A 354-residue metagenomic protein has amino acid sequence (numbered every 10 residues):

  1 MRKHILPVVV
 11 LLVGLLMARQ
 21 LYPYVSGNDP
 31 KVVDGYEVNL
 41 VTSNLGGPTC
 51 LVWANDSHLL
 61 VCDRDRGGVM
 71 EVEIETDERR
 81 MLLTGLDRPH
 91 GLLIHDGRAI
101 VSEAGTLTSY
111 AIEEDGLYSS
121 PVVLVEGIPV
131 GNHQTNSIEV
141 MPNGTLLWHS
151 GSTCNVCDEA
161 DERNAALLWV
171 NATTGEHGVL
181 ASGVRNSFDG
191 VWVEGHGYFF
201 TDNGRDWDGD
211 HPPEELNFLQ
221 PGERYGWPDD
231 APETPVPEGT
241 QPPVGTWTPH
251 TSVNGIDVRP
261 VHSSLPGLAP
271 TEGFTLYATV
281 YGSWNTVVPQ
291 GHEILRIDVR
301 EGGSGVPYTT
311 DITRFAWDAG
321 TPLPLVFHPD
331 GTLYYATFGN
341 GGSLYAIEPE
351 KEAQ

Functional and structural regions predicted by a protein language model:
Q20-V32, T135, S152-V156, A165-G175 (+5 more regions): Beta-propeller domain segments
L40-L45, M81-G85, L124-V130, V179-G183 (+2 more regions): Surface loop/turn motifs at the tips and blade-to-blade linkers of beta-strand repeat domains
L40-R64, S252-V258, A278: Beta-strand-rich domains and repeat architectures in extracellular enzymes and scaffolds, especially beta-propellers
G47, D65, G85-R88, Q134 (+6 more regions): Beta-rich catalytic cores
H58-V61, R98-V101, L146-W148, Y198-F200 (+2 more regions): Hydrophobic beta-strand segments that make up the repeating blades of beta-propeller and related beta-repeat
M70-E71, D77-D96: Blade-loop segments of beta-propeller domains
G105-M141: Asp-box/WD-like beta-propeller blade repeats and closely related beta-sheet repeat scaffolds
